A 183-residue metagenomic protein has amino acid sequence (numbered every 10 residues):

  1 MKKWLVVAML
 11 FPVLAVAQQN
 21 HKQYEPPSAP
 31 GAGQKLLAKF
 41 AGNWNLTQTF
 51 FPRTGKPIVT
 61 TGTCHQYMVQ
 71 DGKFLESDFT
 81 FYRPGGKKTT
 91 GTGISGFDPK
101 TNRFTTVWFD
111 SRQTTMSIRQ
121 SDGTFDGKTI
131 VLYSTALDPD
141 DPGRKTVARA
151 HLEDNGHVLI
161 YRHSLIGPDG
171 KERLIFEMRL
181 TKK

Functional and structural regions predicted by a protein language model:
M1-W4: Positively charged n-region of N-terminal signal peptides that target proteins for export
M9-A17: Hydrophobic h-region of N-terminal signal peptides that target proteins for export in Gram-negative bacteria
Q18-K183: Hydrophobic small-molecule pocket/channel-lining residues, especially in calycin-type beta-barrels
